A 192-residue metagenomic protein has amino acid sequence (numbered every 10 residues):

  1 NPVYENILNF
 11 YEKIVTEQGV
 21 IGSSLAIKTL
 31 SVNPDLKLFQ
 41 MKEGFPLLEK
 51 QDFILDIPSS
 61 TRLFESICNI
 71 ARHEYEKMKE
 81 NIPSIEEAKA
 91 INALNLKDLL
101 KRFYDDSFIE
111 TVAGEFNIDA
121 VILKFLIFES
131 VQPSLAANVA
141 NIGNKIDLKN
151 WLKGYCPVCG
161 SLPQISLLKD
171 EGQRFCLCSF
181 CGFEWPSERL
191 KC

Functional and structural regions predicted by a protein language model:
N1-G143: N-terminal alpha-helical interaction blocks
A137-C192: Cys/His-clustered metal-coordination modules, chiefly Zn-binding fingers
